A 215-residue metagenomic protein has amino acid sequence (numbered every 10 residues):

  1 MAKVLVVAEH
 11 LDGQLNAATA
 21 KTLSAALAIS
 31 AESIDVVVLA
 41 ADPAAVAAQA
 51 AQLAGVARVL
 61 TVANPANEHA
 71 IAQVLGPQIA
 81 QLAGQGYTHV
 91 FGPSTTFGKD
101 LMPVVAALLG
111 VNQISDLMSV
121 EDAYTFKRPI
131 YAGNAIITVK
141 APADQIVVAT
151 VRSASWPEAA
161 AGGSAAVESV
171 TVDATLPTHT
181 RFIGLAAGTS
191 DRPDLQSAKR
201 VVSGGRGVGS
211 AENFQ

Functional and structural regions predicted by a protein language model:
M1-Q215: N-terminal glycine-rich FAD/FM-binding segment characteristic of electron-transfer flavoproteins
